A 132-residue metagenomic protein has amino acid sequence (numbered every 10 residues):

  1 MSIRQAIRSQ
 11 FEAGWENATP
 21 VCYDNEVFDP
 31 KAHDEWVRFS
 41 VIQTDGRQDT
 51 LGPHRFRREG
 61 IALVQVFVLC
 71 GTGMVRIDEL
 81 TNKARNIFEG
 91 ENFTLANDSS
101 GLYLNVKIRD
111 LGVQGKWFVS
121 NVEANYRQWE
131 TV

Functional and structural regions predicted by a protein language model:
M1-H54, T72-V75, L80-N86, E91-T94: Small/polar-rich, solvent-exposed N-terminal microdomains that initiate assembly or binding
A13, E59, T72, S100 (+1 more regions): Feature targets compositionally biased, intrinsically disordered low-complexity regions with long contiguous runs
A18-T19, E35, R85-V132: Acidic-leaning, charged glycine-interspersed low-complexity segments
K31, S40, E59, A96-D98 (+1 more regions): Surface-exposed loop/turn and secondary-structure junction residues enriched for glycine/proline
T50-R57, G112-W117: Short, solvent-exposed beta-strand/turn "edge" segments of beta-rich domains on protein surfaces
F56, T81, S100-L102: Flexible domain-boundary/linker segments
F56-G71, F118-W129: Oligomerization/assembly interface segments of phage tail-like spikes and tubes
